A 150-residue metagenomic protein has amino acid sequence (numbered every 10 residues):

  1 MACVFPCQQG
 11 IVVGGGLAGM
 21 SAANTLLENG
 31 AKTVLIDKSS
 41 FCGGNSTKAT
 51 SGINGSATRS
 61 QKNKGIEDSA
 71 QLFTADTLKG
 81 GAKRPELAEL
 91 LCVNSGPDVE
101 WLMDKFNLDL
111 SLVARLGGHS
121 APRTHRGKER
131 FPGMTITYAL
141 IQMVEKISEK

Functional and structural regions predicted by a protein language model:
M1-C7: A short, basic/flexible loop-to-alpha-helix module at the beginning of a structural domain
A2, A31-K32, K38-K150: Conserved N-terminal/central alpha/beta ligand/cofactor-binding core
C7-Q8, T50: Short, well-ordered alpha-helix to beta-strand connector turns
Q8-L35: N-terminal Rossmann-like FAD-binding beta1-loop-alpha1 element of flavoenzymes
